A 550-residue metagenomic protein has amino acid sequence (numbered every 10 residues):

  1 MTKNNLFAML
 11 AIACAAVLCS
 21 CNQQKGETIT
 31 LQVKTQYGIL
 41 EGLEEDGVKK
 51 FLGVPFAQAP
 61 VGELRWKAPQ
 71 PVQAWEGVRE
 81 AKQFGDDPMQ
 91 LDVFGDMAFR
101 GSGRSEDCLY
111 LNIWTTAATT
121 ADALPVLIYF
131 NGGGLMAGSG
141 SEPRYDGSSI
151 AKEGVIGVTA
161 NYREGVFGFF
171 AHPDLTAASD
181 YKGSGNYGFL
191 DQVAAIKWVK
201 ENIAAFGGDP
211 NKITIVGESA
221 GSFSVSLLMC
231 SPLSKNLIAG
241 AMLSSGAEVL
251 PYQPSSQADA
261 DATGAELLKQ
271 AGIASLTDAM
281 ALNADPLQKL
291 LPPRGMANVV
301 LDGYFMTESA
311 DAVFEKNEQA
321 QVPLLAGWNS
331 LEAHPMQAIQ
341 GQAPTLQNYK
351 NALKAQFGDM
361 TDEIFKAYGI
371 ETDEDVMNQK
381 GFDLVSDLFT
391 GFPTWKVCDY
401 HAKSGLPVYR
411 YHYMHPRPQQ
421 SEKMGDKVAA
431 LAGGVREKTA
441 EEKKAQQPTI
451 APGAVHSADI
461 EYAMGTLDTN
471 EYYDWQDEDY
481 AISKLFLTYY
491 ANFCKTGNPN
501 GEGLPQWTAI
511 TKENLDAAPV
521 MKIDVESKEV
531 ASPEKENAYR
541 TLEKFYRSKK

Functional and structural regions predicted by a protein language model:
M1-I29: Bacterial Sec-dependent N-terminal signal peptides
S20-N186, P210, Q476-F486, T496-Q506 (+3 more regions): Non-catalytic accessory segments of hydrolases
M97, A194-K197, E201, K235 (+4 more regions): Substrate-access "cap/lid" subdomains that shape and gate the entrance to catalytic or ligand-binding pockets
C108, Y181-A204, D259-A262: Alpha/beta-hydrolase active-site loop
G132, Y187, D191, S219-S222: Active-site loop->helix "elbow" adjoining a glycine-rich segment at hydrolase catalytic centers
F206-E218: Alpha/beta-hydrolase fold nucleophile elbow
S222-S234: Short glycine-enriched nucleophile-adjacent loop and the immediately C-terminal alpha-helix near the catalytic center
W395, D399-K550: Mobile gating loops/cap/lid regions near enzyme active sites that modulate substrate access
